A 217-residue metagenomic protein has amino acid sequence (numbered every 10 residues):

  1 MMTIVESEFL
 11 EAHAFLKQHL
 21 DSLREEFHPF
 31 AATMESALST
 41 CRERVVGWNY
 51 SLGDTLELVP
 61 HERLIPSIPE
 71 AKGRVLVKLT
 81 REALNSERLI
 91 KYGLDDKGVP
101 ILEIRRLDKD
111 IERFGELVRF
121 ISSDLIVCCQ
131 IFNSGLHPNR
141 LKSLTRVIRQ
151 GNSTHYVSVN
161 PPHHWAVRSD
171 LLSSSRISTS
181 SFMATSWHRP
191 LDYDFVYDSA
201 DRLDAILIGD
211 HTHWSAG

Functional and structural regions predicted by a protein language model:
M2-G217: Buried hydrophobic residues that stabilize the cores of well-folded domains
